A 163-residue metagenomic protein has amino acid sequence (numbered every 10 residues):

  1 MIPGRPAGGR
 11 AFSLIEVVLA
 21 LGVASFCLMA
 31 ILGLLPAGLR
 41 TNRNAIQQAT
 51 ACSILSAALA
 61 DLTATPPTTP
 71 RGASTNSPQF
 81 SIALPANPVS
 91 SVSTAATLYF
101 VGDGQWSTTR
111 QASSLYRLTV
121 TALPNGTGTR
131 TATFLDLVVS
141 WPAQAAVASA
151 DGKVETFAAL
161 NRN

Functional and structural regions predicted by a protein language model:
M1-F12: N-terminal leader/signal peptides at the extreme start of proteins
F12, V18-F26, L32-N163: Flexible, low-complexity segments enriched in proline/glycine/serine and punctuated by aromatic residues
